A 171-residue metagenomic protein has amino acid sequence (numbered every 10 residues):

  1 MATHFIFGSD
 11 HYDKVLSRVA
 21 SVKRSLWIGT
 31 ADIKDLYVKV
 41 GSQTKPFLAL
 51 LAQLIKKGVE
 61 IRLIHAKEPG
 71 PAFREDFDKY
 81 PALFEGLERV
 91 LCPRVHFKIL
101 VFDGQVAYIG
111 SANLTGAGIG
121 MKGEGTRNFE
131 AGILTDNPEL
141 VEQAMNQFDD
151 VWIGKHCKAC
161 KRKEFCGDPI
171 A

Functional and structural regions predicted by a protein language model:
M1-L63: PLD-like (HKD) phosphodiesterase/transphosphatidyltransferase domain
Y12, V90-R94, T126: Short solvent-exposed loop/turn micro-motifs enriched in small/polar/acidic residues
D32-V38, E68-P71, L140: Short acidic, S/G/P-rich loop/turn micro-motifs used as interaction or catalytic elements
Y37-V38, F73-E75, G118-I119: Short glycine-/acidic-enriched loop or helix-start segments at secondary-structure transitions that form or flank
H65-D78: Catalytic donor nucleotide-activated moiety binding site of glycosyltransferases and closely related
F77-P93: Structural recognition of alpha->loop->beta junctions
K98-V101, A131-I133: Short beta-strand scaffold segments in enzyme catalytic cores
V106-A171: Signature of lipid phosphatidyltransferase scaffolds
